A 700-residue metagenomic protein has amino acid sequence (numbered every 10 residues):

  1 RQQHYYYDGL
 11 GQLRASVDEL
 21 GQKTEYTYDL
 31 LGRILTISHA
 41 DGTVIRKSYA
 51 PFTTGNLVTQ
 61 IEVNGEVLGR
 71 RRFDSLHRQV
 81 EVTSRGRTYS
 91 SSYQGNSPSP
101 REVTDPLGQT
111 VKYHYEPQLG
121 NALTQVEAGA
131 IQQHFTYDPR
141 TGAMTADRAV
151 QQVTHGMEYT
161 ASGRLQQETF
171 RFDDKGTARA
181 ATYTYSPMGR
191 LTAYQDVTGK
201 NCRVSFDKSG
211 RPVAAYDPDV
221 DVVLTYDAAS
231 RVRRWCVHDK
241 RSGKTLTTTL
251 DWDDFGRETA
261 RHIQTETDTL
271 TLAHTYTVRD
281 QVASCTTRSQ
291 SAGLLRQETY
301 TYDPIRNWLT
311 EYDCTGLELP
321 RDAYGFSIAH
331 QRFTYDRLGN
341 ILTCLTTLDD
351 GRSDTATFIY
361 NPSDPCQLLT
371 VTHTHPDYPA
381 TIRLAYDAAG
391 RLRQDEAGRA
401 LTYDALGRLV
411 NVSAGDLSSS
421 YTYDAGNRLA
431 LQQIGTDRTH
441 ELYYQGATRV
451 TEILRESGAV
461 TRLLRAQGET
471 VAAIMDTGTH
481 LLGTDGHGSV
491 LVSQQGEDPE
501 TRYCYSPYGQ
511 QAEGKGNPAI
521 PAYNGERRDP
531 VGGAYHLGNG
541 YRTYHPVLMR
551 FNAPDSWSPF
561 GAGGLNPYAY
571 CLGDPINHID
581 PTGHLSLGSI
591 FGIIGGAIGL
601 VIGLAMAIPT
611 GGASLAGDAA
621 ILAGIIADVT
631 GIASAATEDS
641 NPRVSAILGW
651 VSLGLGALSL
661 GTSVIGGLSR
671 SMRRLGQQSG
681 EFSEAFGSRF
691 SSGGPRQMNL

Functional and structural regions predicted by a protein language model:
R1-D8, S16-E25, D29, T36-T479 (+2 more regions): Acidic/glycine-rich beta-solenoid
L10, L31, G398, G540-Y541 (+2 more regions): An acidic- and aromatic-residue-enriched active-site/binding cleft used to recognize and process polar
A15, V547-L548: Surface-exposed recognition patches
V58-Q60, V103, A385-Y386, P567 (+1 more regions): Short, solvent-exposed cationic patches
F358-Y360, D476-G540, V547, P567 (+1 more regions): A motif-centric feature for acidic-aromatic and gly/ser/thr-rich catalytic loops and repeats
L368, Y541-T543: Hydrophobic beta-strand positions in blades of beta-propellers and related beta-sheet-rich domains
N552-P554: A structural motif specific to WD40 beta-propellers
S556-W557, A562, P567, I576-L700: Extended, hydrophobic alpha-helical membrane-active domains that insert into or remodel lipid bilayers
